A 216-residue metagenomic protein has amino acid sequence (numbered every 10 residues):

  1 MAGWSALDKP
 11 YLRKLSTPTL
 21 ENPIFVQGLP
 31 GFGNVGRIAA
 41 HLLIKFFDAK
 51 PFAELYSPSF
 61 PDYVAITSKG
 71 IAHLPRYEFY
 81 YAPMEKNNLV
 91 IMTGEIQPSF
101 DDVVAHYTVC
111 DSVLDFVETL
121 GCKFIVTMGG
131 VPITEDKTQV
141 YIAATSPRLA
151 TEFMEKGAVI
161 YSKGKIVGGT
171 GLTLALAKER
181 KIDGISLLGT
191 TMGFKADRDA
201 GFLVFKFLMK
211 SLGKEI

Functional and structural regions predicted by a protein language model:
A2-I96: N-terminal short beta-loop-beta anion/metal-coordinating cradle
N34-I38, V104-T108, S112, G168 (+2 more regions): Conserved active-site and cofactor/substrate-binding residues in soluble primary-metabolism enzymes
A53, V90-M92, F124-V126, D183-L188: Hydrophobic/aromatic beta-strand patches that form the interior of the parallel beta-sheet core in alpha/beta enzyme
Y56-S57, G130, T190: Residue-level "edge-of-site" marker
I96-F100, T191-G193: A generic structural motif
F100-L149: Internal, conserved structured core segments that host functional sites
D111-I125, K178-D183, K210-I216: Secondary-structure boundary elements
I133-S211: Catalytic cores of processing enzymes, dominated by hydrolases/peptidases, characterized by acidic/His-rich
